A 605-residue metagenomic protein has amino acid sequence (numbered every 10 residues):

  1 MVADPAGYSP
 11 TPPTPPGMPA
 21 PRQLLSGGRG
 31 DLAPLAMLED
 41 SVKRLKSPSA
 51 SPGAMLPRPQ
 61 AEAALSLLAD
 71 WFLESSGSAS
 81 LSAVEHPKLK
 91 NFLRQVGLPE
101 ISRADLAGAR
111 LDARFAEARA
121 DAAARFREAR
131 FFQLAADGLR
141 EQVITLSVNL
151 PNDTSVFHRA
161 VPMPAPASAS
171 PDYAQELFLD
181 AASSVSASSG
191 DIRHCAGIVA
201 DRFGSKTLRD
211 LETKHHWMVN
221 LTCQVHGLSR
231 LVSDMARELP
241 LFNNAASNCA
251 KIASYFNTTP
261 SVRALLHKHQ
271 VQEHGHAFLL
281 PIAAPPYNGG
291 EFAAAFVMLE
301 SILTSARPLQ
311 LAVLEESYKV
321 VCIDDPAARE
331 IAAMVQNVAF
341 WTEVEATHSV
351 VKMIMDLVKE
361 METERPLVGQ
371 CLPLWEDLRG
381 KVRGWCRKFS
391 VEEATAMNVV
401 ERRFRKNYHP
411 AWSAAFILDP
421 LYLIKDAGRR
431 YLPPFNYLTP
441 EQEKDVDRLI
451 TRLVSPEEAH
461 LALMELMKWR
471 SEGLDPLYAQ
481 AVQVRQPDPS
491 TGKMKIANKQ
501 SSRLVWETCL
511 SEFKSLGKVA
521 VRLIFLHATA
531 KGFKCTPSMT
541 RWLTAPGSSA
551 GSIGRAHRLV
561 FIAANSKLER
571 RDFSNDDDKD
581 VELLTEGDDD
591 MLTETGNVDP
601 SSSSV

Functional and structural regions predicted by a protein language model:
M1-M55, E594-V605: Polybasic, low-complexity terminal segments and linkers that are predominantly intrinsically disordered and enriched
L68, S78, S147-D191, L523: Electropositive, glycine- and tryptophan-enriched low-complexity nucleic-acid-binding patches
P87, N91-R159, D191-A196, T395-M397 (+2 more regions): Structured nucleic-acid-interacting core domains from mobile-element enzymes and related host factors, especially RNase
D137, D191-K206, H226, L418 (+1 more regions): Acidic/histidine-rich, metal-coordinating catalytic segments
A160-P166, V199-A200, K214-H215, L314-Q500 (+1 more regions): Extended, C-terminal/distal alpha-helical "rod" segments
S189, H194-A196, G204-L311, E316: Surface-exposed, charged/polar loop-rich segments that form substrate/cofactor-binding or regulatory interfaces
G492-A497, T544-V605: Polyampholytic, low-complexity intrinsically disordered segments
